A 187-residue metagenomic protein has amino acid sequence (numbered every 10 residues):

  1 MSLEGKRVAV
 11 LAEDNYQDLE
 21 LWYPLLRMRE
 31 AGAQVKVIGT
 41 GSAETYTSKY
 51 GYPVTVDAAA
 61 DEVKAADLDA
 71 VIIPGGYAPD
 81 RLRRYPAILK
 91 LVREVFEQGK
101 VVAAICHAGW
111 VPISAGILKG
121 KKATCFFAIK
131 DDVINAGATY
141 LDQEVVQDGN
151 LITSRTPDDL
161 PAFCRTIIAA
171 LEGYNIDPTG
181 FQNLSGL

Functional and structural regions predicted by a protein language model:
M1-Q98, V102, V111-I117, K130-L187: Extended, subdomain-level signal for the structured scaffold at the beginning of enzyme domains
C106: Catalytic nucleophile serine of serine hydrolases, specifically the conserved "nucleophile elbow" pentapeptide
G120: Exposed beta-strand and adjacent loop surfaces of beta-rich binding modules that mediate intermolecular recognition
A123: Anionic-ligand binding patches
F127: Active-site glycine-rich loop that binds ribose-phosphate moieties when present
